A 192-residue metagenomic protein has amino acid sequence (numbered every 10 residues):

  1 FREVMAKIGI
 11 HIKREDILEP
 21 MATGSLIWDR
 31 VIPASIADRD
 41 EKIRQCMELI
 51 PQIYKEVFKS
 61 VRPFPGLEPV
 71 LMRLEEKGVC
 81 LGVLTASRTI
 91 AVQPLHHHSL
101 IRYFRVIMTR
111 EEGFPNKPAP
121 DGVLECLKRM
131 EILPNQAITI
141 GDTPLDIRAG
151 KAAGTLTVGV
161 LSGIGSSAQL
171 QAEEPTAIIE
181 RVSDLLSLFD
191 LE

Functional and structural regions predicted by a protein language model:
F1-E68, M72-R73, K77, Q93: N-terminal helical cap/lid subdomain that shapes the substrate entry/recognition surface in HAD-like hydrolases
A6, M72-E75, V79, R88-T89 (+1 more regions): Asp-based, Mg2+/Mn2+-dependent phosphohydrolase catalytic module
K59, L84, G159: Glycine- and other small-residue-rich loops at beta-strand/loop junctions that grip anionic moieties
P63, L84, P115: Residue-level marker of regulatory loop/turn positions in helix-turn-helix DNA-binding domains and in histidine
